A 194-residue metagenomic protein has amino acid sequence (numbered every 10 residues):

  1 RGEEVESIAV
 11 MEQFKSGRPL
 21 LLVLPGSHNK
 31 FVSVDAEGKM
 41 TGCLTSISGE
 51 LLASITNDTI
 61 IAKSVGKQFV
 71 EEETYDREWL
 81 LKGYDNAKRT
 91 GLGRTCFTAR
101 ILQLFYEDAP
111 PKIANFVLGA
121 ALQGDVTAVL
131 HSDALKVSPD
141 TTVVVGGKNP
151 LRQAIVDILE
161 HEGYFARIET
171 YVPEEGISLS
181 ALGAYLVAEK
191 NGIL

Functional and structural regions predicted by a protein language model:
R1-L21, K30-N86: Glycine-rich phosphate-binding loop plus the immediately following alpha-helix
L20-L24, V144: Short glycine-aspartate micro-motif
L24-K30, K148-R152: Gly/Ser/Thr-rich loops at beta-strand to alpha-helix junctions that form or flank small-molecule/cofactor-binding
M40-S46, G163-V172: Short hydrophobic/aromatic-enriched beta-strand-loop microsegments
D85-A128: Adenine-nucleotide phosphate-binding core of ATP-dependent small-molecule kinases
V126-P139: Phosphate/pyrophosphate-binding loops at sites that engage ATP/ADP/AMP, CoA/4′-phosphopantetheine, polyphosphate
P139-I158: Glycine-rich phosphate-binding loops at beta-strand->alpha-helix junctions
T170-L194: Glycine-rich phosphate-binding/hydrolytic loop that grips phosphoryl groups
